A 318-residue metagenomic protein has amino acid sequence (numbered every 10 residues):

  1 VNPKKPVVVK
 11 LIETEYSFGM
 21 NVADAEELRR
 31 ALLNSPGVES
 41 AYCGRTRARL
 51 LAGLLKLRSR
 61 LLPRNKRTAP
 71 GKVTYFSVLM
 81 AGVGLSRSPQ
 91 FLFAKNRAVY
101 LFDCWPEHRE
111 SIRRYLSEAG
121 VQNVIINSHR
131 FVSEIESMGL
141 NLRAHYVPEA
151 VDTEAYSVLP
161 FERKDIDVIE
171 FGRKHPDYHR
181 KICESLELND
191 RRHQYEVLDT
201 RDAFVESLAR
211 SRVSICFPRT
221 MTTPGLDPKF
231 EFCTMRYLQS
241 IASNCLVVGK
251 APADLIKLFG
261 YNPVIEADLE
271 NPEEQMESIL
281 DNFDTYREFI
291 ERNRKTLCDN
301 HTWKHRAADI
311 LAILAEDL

Functional and structural regions predicted by a protein language model:
N2-R67, V78-S88, L101-Y261, W303 (+1 more regions): Nucleotide-sugar donor-binding catalytic core of glycosyltransferases
V73-S77: PLD-like (HKD) phosphodiesterase/transphosphatidyltransferase domain
F93-L101: Short beta-strand/loop segments at the ligand-binding rim of alpha/beta enzyme cores
A203, R236, Q275, R292-N293: Short, hydrophobic/aromatic alpha-helical segments in well-folded domains
S207, Q275-I279, I313: CheY-like receiver
Y261-D268: A short acidic/histidine/glycine-rich donor-binding loop in glycosyltransferase catalytic cores
D268-T285: C-terminal "capping" alpha-helix adjacent to the active site of nucleotide-linked donor transferases in cell-envelope
L280-L314: A charged, aromatic-enriched C-terminal amphipathic alpha-helix characteristic of glycosyltransferases across folds
